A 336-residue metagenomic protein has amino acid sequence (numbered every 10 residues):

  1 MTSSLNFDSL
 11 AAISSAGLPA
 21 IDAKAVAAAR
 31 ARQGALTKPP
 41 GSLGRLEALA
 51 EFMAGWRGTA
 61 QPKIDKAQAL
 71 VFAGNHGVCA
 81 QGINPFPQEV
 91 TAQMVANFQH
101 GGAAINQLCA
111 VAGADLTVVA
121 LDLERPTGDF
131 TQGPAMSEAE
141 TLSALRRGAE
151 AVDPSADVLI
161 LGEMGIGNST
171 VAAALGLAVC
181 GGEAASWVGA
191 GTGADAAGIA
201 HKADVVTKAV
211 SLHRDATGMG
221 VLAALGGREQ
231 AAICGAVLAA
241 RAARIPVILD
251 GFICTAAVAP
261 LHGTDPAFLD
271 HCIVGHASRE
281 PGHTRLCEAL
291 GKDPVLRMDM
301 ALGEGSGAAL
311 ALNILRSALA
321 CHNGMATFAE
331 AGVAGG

Functional and structural regions predicted by a protein language model:
T2-G336: N-terminal loops that bind phosphate or other acidic moieties and the adjacent beta-alpha structural core
